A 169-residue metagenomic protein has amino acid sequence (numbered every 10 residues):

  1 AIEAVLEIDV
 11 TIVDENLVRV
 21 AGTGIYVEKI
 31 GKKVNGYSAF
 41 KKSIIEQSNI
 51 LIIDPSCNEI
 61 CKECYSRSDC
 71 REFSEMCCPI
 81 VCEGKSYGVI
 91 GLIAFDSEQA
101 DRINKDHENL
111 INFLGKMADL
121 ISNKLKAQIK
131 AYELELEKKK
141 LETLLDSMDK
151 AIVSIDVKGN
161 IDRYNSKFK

Functional and structural regions predicted by a protein language model:
A1-E72, N160-K169: Structured interaction and signal-relay segments at domain junctions
A1-V10, A131-V157: Sensory modules in modular signal-transduction proteins
L17, V81-Y87, D156-G159: A glycine-centered beta-loop-beta connector
G36-A39, M76, L110, M117: Generic hydrophobic, aliphatic-rich segments that mediate packing or membrane embedding
E46-F113: Sensory/regulatory domains in signal-transduction proteins
R102-F113, K126, L144-D146, A151-V153: Well-ordered, non-transmembrane segments within structured domains
N109, M117-L144: Short, charged amphipathic alpha-helical "coupling" segments at sensory-output junctions in signaling proteins
